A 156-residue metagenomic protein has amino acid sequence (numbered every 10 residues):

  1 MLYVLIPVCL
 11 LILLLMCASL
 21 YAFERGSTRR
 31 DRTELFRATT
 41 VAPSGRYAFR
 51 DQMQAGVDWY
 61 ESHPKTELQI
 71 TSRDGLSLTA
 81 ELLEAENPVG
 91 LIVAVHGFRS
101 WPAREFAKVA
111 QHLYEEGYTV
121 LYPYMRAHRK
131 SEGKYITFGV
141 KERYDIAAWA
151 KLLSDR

Functional and structural regions predicted by a protein language model:
M1-L13: N-terminal Sec-pathway targeting helices
L10-I70: An N-terminal hydrophobic leader/cap segment in hydrolases
R73-E84: A short loop-to-beta-strand scaffold at the N-terminal edge of the catalytic core in hydrolase folds
V89-G97: Short beta-strand element of the alpha/beta-hydrolase
G97-E105, V120: Serine-hydrolase catalytic-loop signature spanning alpha/beta hydrolases and amidase-signature enzymes
R104-F106, S131-K134: Conserved catalytic-core motifs of eukaryotic protein kinase domains, centered on the activation segment
H112-E132: Conserved alpha/beta-hydrolase
I136-R156: Alpha/beta-hydrolase active-site loop
